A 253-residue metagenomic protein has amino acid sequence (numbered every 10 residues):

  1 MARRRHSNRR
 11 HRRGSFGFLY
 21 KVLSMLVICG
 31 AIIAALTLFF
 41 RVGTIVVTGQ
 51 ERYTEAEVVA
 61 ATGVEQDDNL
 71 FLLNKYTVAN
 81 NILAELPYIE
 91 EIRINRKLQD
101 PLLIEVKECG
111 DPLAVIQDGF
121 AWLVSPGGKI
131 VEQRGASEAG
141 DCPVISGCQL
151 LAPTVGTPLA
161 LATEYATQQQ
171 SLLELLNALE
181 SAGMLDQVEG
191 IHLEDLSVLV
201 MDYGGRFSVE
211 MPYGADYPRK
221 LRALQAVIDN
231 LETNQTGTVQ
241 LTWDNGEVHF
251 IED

Functional and structural regions predicted by a protein language model:
A2-A34, F40, E57, A61 (+2 more regions): Charged, solvent-exposed interaction patches on well-folded alpha/beta domains that mediate macromolecular contacts
V42-T44: N-terminal functional module detector in eukaryotic proteins
V47: Extended, alpha-helix-rich binding/interface surfaces that flank or overlap catalytic cores and mediate recognition
Y53-A84: Short extracytoplasmic
